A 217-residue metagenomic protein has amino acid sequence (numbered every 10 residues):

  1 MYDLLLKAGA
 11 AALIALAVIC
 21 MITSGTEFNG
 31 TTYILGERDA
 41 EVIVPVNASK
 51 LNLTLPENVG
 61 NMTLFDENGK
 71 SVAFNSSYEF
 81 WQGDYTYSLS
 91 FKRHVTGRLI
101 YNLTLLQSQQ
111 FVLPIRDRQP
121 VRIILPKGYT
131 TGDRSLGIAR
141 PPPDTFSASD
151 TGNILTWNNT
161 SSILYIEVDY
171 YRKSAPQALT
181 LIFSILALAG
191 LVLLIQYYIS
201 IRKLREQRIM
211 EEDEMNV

Functional and structural regions predicted by a protein language model:
D3, K7, C20-E214: Lumenal/extracellular ectodomains and adaptor appendage modules of the eukaryotic vesicle/secretory system
A12-I19: Bacterial N-terminal signal peptides
